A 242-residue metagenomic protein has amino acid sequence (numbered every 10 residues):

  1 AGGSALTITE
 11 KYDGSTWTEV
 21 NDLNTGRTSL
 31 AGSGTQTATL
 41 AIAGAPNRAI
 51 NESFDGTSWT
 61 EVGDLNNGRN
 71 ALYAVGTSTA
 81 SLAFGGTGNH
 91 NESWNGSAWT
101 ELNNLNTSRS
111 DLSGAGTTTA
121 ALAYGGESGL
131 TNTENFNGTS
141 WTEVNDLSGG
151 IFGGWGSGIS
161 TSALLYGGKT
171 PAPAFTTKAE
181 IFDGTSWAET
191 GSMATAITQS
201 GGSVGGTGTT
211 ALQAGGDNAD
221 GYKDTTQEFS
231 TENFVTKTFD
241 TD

Functional and structural regions predicted by a protein language model:
A1-D242: Polar, enzyme-active/binding microenvironments
